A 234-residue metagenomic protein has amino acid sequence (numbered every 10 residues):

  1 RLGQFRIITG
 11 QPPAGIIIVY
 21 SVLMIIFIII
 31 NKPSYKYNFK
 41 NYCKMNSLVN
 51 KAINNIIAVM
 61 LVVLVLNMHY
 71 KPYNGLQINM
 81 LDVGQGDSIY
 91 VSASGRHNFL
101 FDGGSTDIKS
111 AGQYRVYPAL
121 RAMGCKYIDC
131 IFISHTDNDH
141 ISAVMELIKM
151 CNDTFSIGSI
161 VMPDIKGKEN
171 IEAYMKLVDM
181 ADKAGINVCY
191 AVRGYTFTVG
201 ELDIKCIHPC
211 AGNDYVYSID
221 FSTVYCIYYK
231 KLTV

Functional and structural regions predicted by a protein language model:
R1-V234: Non-globular, low-confidence helical/coil segments that flank catalytic cores
